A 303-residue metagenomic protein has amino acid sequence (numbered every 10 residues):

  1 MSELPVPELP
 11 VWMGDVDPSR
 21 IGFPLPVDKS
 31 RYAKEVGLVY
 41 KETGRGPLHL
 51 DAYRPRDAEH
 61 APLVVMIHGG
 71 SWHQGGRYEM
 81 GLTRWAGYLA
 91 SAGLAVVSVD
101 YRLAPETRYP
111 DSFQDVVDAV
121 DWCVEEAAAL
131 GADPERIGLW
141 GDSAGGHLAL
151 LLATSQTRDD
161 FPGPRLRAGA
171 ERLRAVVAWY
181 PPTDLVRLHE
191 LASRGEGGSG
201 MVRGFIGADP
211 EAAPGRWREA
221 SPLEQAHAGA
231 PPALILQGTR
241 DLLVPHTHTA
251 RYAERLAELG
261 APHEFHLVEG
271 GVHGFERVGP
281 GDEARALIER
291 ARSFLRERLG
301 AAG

Functional and structural regions predicted by a protein language model:
M1-G303: Alpha/beta-hydrolase superfamily serine-hydrolase fold, recognizing
